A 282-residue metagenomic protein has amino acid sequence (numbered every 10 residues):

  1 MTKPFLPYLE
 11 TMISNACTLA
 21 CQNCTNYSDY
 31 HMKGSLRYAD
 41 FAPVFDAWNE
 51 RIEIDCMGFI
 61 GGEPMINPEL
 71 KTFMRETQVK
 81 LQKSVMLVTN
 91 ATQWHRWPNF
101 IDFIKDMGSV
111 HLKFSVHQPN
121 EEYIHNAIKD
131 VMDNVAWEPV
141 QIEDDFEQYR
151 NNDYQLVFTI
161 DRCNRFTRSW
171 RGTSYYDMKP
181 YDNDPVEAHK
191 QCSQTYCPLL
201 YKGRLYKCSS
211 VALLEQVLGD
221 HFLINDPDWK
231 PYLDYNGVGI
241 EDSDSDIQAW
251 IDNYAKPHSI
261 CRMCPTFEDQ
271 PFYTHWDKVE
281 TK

Functional and structural regions predicted by a protein language model:
M1-T89, W94-F100, D106: Conserved alpha-helical substructure of the radical SAM core
P4-M12, Y175-Y181, E241-Y254: Short, intrinsically disordered, charge-biased short linear motifs at domain edges
S14, T18, H189, H258-C261: Residues immediately within or flanking Cys/His clusters that coordinate Zn2+ in small zinc-binding modules
T25, Y196, P265: Cys/His-coordinated zinc-binding microdomains
K33-R37, P271-T281: Short cysteine/histidine-rich zinc-coordinating motifs and their immediately flanking basic loops
N67-Y196, L200-K202, Y206: Conserved AdoMet/S-adenosylmethionine-binding subsite of the radical SAM
Y149-R168, S210-P271: C-terminal accessory region of radical SAM enzymes
L199-K202, D269-H275: Extracellular/mature segments of secreted proteins
